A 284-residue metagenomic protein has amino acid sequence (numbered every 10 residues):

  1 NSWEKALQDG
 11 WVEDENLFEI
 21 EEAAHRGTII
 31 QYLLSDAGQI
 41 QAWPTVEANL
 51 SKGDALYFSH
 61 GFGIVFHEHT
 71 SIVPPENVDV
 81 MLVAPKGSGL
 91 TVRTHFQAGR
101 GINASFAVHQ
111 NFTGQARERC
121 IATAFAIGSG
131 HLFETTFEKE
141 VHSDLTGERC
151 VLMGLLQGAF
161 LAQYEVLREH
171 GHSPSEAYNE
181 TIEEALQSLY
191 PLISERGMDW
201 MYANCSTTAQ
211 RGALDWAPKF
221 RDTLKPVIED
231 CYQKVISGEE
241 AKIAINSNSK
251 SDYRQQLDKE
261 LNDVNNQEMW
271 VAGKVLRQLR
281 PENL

Functional and structural regions predicted by a protein language model:
N1-L7: Anionic-ligand anchoring segments at beta-strand to alpha-helix junctions in alpha/beta enzyme folds, i.e., glycine
W3, A23, P174-Y178: Small-residue helix-packing motif on alpha-helices
L7-V65, V73-S88: Rossmann-like NAD(P)-binding element
Y57-R149: Rossmann-fold dinucleotide-binding core
D144-V151, R211-A217: A ubiquitous short alpha-helical element
V151-L161: C-terminal catalytic lobe of FAD-dependent flavoproteins
L161-R168: Amphipathic alpha-helical segments within well-ordered protein domains
E169-L284: NAD(P)-dependent Rossmann-like dehydrogenase/reductase catalytic/cofactor-binding core
